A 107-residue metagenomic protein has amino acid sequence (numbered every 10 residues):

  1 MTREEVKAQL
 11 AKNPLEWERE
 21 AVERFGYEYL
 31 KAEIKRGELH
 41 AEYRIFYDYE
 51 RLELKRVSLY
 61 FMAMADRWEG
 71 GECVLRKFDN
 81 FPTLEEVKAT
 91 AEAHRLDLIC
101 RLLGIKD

Functional and structural regions predicted by a protein language model:
M1-A65: Short N-terminal "domain-start" leader segments that mark the transition from disordered tails or signal peptides into
F61-D107: Mixed-charge, Lys/Arg-enriched low-complexity segments
